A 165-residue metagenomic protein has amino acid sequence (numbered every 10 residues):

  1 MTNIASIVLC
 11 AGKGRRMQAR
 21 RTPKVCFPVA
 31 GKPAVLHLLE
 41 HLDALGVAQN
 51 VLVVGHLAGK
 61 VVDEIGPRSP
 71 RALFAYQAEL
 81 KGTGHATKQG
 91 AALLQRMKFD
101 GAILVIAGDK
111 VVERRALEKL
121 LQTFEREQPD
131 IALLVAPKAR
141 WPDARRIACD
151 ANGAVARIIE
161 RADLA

Functional and structural regions predicted by a protein language model:
M1-R20: N-terminal nucleotide-binding beta1-loop-alpha1 segment
T2-V8, P28, K32-Q122, R126 (+1 more regions): Conserved N-terminal catalytic core of the sugar/cofactor nucleotidyltransferase
R21-C26: Short glycine-enriched, charge-decorated loop/helix-capping segments at active-site entrances that position
V112-A165: Conserved core of the sugar-phosphate nucleotidyltransferase
